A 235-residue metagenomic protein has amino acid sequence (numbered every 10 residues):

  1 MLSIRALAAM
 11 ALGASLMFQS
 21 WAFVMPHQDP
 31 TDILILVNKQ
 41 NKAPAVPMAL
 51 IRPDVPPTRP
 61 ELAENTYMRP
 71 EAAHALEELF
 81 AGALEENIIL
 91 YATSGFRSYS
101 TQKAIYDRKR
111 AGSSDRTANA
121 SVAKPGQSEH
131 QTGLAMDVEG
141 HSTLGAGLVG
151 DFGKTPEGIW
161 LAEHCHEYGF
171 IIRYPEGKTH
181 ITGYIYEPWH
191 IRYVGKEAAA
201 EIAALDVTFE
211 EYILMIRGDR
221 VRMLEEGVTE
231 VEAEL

Functional and structural regions predicted by a protein language model:
M1-L7: N-terminal export and membrane-targeting signals
L2, L12-G95, Y99-L235: Extracytoplasmic cell-surface/polysaccharide-interacting catalytic and binding patches
